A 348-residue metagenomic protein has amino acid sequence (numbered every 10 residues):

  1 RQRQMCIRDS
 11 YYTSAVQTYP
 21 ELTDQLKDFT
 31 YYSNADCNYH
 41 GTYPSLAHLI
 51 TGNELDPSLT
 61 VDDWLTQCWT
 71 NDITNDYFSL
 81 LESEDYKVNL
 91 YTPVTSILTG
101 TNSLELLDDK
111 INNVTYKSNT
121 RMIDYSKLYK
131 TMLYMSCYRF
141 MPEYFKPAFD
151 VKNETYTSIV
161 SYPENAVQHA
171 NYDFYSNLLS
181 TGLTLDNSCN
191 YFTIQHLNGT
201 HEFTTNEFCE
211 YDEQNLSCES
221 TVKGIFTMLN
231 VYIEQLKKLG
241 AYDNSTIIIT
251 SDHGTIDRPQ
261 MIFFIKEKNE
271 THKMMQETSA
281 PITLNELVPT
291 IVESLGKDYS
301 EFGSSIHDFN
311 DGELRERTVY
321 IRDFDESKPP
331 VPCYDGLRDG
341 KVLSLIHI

Functional and structural regions predicted by a protein language model:
R3-I7, H347: Short, small-residue-biased leader/transition segments that mark boundaries at the very start of proteins
Q4, G224-F264, E270, V288-L295: Metal-dependent active-site segment of extracytoplasmic phospho-/sulfohydrolases and closely related
D9-Y191, H196-E207, R258, L284 (+2 more regions): Active-site-proximal alpha/beta segments of enzymes that process anionic O-linked groups
T74, Y175-L179, V222-E234: Short, hydrophobic/amphipathic alpha-helical packing segments that form internal helix faces or helix-helix interfaces
T74-S83, S96-L104, L183, E234-G240 (+1 more regions): Membrane-interface soluble catalytic domains
L90-T92, F192-G199, E219-V222, T246-S251 (+1 more regions): Short beta-strand segments
T205-L229: Active-site-proximal segments of metal-dependent phosphoesterases and phosphodiesterases across multiple
